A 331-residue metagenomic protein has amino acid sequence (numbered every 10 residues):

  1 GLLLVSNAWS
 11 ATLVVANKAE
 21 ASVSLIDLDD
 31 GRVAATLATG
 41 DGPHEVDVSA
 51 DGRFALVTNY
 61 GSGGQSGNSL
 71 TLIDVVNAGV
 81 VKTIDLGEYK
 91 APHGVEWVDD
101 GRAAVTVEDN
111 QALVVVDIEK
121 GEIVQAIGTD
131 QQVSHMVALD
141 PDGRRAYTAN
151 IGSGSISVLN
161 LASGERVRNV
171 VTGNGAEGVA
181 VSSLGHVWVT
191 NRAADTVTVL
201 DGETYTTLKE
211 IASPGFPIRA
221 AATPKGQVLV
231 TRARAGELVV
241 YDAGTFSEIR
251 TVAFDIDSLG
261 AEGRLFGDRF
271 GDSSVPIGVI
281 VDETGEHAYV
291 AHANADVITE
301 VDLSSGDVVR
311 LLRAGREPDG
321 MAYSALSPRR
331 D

Functional and structural regions predicted by a protein language model:
L3-D331: Predominantly soluble domains enriched in secretory-pathway, periplasmic, or organellar proteins
